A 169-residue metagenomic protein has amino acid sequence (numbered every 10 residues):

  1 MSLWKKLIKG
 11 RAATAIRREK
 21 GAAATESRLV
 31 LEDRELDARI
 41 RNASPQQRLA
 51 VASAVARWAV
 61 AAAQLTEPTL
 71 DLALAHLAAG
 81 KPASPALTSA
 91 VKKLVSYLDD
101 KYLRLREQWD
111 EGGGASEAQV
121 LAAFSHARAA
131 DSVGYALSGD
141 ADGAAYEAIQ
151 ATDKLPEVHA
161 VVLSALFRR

Functional and structural regions predicted by a protein language model:
S2-R169: Structured binding/interaction patches within domain cores
